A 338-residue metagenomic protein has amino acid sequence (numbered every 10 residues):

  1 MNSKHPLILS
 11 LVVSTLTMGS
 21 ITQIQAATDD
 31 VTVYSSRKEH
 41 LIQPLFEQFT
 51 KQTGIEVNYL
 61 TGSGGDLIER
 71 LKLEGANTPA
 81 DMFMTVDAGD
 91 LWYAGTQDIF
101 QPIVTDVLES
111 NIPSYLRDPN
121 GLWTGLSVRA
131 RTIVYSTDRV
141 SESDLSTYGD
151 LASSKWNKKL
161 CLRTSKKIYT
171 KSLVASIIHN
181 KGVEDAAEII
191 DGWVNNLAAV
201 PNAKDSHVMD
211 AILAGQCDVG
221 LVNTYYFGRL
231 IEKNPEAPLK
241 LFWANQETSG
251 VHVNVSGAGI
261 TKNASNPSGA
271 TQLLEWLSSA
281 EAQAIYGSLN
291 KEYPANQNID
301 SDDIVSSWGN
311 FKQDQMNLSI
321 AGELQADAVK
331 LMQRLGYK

Functional and structural regions predicted by a protein language model:
S10-G19: Bacterial N-terminal signal peptides
S20-A26: Sec/Tat signal peptide C-region and signal peptidase I cleavage site
A26-W92, K338: Early extracytoplasmic/lumenal segment of secretory-pathway proteins
S36, Q43, T78-Q216, V251: Extracytoplasmic ligand-binding site segments that recognize negatively charged/polar headgroups
G89-Y93, L213, D218-P238: A ligand-binding cleft/hinge motif common to bilobed small-molecule-binding domains
T132-R139, V253-N266, I285-S288: A bilobed periplasmic-binding-protein/Venus flytrap-type ligand-binding module shared by bacterial periplasmic
K158-K166, W276-D300: Periplasmic-binding protein-like
E292-K338: An extracytoplasmic/periplasmic, membrane-proximal ligand-sensing/linker region
